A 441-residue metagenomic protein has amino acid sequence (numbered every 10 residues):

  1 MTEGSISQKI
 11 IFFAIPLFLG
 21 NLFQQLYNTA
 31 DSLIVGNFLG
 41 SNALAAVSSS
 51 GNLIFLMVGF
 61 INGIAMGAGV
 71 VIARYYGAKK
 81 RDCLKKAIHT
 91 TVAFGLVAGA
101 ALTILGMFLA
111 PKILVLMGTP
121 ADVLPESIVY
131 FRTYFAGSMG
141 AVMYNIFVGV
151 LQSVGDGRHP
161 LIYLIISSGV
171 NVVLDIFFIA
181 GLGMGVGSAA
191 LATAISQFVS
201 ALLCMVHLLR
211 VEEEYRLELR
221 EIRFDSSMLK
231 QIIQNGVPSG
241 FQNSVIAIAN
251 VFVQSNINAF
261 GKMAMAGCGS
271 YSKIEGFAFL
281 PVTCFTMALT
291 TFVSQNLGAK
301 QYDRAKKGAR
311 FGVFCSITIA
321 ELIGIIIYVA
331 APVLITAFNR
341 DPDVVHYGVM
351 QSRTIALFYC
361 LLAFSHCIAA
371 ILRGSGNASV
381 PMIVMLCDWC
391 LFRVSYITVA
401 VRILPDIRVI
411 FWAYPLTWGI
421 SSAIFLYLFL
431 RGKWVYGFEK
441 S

Functional and structural regions predicted by a protein language model:
M1-A14, I72-G137, G181-V237, V293-F358 (+1 more regions): Short alpha-helical transmembrane segments in multi-pass integral membrane proteins
E3, S7-L26, A30, L53-F60 (+8 more regions): Residue-level signal for short hydrophobic patches within transmembrane helices of multi-pass membrane transporters
F12-D31, T133, Y144, S167 (+4 more regions): Transmembrane helical elements of multi-pass membrane transporters/channels
L22, L26-A45, L114-A121, F177-M184 (+5 more regions): Helix-terminus/linker motif at the lipid-water interface of multi-pass membrane proteins
S41-N52, S127-F131, A190, K262-F277 (+2 more regions): Small-residue hotspots at the loop-to-helix junctions and early N-terminal turns of transmembrane alpha-helices
L44-I104, A141-P160, Q254, G267-A331 (+2 more regions): Small-residue-rich hydrophobic transmembrane alpha-helices
L56-G59, N171-D175, A201-M205, F277-L280 (+3 more regions): Hydrophobic transmembrane alpha-helices of multi-pass small-molecule transporters
A65, T133-Q152, P160-S168, A189-C204 (+4 more regions): Short runs within selected transmembrane alpha-helices of multi-pass transporters and secretion channels
